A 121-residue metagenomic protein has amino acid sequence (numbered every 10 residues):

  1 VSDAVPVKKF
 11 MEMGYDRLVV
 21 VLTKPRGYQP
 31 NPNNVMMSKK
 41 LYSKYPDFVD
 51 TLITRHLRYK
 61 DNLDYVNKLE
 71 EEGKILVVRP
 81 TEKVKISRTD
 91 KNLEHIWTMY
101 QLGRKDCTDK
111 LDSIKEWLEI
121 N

Functional and structural regions predicted by a protein language model:
V1: Switch II (G3) loop of P-loop NTPases
V5-N121: Non-catalytic peripheral regions of patatin-like phospholipases
